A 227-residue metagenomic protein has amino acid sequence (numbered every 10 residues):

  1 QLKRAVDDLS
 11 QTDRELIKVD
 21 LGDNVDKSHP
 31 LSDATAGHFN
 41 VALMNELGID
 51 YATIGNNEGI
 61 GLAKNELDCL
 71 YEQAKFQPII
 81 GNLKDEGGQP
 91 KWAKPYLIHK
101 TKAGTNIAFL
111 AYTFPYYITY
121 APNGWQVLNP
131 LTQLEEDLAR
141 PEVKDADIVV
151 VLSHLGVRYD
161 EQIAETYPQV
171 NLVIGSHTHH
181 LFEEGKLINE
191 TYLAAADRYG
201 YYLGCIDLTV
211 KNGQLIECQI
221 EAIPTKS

Functional and structural regions predicted by a protein language model:
Q1-K226: Acidic, metal/ion-coordinating pockets
